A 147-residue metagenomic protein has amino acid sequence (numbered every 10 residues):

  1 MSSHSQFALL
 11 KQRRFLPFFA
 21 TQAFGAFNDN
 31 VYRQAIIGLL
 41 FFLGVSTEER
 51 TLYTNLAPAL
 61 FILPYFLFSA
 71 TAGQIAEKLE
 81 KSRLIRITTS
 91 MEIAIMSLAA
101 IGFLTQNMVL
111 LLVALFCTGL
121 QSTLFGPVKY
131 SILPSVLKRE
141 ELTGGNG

Functional and structural regions predicted by a protein language model:
M1-K11: Short, Lys/Arg-rich, polar N-terminal cytosolic tail immediately upstream of the first transmembrane signal-anchor
F7-A8, G102, L124, P134: Short secondary-structure boundary/capping segments
Q12, E48, K78, L104-T105 (+1 more regions): Helix-loop interface residues and adjacent transmembrane-helix termini in multi-pass membrane transporters, primarily
R13, V45-L52, R83, Q106: Juxtamembrane loop-transmembrane helix junctions in multi-pass integral membrane proteins, especially the extracellular
L16-Q34, A57-I95, L110-G147: Substrate-agnostic recognition of the 12-TM MFS/MFS-like secondary transporter fold
A35-Y65: Extracellular/periplasmic helix-loop-helix junction of adjacent transmembrane segments in MFS-like secondary
G44-S46, S69, G102-N107, S122: Short helix-capping/hinge motifs at transmembrane helix termini and TM-loop junctions
L98-F103, T118: MFS-fold secondary transporters
